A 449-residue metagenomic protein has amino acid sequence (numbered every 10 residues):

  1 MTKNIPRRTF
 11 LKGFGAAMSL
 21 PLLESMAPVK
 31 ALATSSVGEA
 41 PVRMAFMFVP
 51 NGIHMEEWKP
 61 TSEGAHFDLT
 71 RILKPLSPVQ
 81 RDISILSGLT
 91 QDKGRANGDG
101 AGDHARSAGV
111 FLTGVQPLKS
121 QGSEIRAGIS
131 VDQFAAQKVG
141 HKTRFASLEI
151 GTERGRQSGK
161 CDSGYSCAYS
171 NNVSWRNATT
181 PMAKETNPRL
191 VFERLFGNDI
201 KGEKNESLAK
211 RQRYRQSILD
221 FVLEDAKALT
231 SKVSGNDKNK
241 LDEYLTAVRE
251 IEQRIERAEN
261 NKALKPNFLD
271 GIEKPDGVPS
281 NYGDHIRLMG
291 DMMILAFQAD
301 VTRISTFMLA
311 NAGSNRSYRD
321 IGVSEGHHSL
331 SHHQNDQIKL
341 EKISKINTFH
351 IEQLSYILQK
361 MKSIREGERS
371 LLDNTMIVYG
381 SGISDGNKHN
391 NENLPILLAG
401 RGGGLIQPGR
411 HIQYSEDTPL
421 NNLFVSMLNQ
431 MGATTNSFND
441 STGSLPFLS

Functional and structural regions predicted by a protein language model:
M1-S449: Ligand-binding pockets and gating/stacking loops
